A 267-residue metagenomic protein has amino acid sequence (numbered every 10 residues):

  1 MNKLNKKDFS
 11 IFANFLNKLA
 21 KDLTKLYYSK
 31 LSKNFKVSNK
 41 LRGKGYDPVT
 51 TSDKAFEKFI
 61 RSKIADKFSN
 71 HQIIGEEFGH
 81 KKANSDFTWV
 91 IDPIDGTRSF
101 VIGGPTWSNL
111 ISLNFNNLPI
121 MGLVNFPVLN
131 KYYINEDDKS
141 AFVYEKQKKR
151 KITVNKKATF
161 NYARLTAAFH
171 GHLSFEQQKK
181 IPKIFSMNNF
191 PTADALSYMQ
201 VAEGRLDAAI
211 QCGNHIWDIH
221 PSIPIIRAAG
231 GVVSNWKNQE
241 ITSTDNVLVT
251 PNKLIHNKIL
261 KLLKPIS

Functional and structural regions predicted by a protein language model:
M1-I94: N-terminal subdomain of lithium-sensitive/metallo-dependent phosphomonoesterases centered on the IMPase/IPPase/PAP
L23-Y27, D53, I64, T97 (+6 more regions): Residue-level signal for inorganic ion chemistry
K54, E77, P93-G96, P127 (+4 more regions): Generic detector of well-ordered alpha-helical packing
A83-F142: DPxDG-like acidic metal-binding loop motif
I134, A141-E145, A167, A208: Short hydrophobic/aromatic-rich beta-strand segments that constitute the beta-sheet cores of beta-sandwich/beta-barrel
K139-K149, L254-K258: Short helix-loop capping/hinge motifs at secondary-structure junctions, enriched in acidic/polar residues
T153-S267: An extended, acidic
